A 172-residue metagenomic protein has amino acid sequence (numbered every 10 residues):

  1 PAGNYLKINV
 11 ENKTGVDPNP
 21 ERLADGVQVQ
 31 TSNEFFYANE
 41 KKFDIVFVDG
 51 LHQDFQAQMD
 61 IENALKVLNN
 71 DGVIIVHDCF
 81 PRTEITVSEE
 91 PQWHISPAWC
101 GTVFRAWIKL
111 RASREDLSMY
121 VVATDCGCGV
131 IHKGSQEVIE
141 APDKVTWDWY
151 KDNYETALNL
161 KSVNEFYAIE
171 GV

Functional and structural regions predicted by a protein language model:
P1-K41, I45, H52, F80-T83: SAM cofactor-binding core of SAM-dependent methyltransferases, primarily the Rossmann-like beta-alpha-beta module
I45-F47, I75: Structural motif
F47-D54, S96: Short gly/ser-rich anion-binding loops that grip negatively charged ligand groups
Q56-V172: C-terminal substrate-binding/active-site "lid" region of AdoMet-derived donor-dependent transferases
